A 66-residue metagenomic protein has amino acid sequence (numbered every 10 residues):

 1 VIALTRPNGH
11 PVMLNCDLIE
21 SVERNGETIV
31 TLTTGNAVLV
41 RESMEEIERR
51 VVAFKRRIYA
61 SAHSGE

Functional and structural regions predicted by a protein language model:
V1-E66: Eukaryotic intrinsically disordered, low-complexity regulatory linkers and tails enriched in Ser/Thr/Pro
